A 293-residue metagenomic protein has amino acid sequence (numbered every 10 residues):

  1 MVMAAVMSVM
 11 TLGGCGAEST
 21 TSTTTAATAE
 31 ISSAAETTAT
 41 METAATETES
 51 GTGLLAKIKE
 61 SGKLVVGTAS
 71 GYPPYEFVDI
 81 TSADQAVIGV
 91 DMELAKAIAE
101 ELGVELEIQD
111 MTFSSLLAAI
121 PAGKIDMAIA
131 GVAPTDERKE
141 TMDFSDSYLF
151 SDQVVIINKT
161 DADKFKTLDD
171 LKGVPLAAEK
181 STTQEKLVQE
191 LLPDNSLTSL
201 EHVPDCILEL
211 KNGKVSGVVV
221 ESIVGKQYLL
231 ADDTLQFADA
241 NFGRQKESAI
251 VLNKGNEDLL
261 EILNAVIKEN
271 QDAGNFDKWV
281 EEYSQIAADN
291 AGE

Functional and structural regions predicted by a protein language model:
M10-G14: C-terminal motif of bacterial Sec signal peptides marking the signal peptidase cleavage site
G16-S19: Bacterial signal peptide processing site
T48-G131: Extracytoplasmic small-molecule ligand-binding "clamshell" domains of the periplasmic binding protein/Venus flytrap
E49-S50, T183-L200, Q236-N241, N264-E293: Ligand-binding clefts/hinges and TM-proximal coupling segments of bilobed small-molecule sensing domains
V90-M92, E107-A118, D163, T198-N212 (+1 more regions): Short helix-initiation/N-cap motifs at beta->coil->alpha
K96, E100, E105-D170, N241: Acidic, polar ligand-binding/catalytic clefts
S115, V132-T141, L187-E190, K211-N212 (+1 more regions): A ligand-binding cleft/hinge motif common to bilobed small-molecule-binding domains
F150-K159, K226-K268, A287-E293: Periplasmic-binding protein-like
